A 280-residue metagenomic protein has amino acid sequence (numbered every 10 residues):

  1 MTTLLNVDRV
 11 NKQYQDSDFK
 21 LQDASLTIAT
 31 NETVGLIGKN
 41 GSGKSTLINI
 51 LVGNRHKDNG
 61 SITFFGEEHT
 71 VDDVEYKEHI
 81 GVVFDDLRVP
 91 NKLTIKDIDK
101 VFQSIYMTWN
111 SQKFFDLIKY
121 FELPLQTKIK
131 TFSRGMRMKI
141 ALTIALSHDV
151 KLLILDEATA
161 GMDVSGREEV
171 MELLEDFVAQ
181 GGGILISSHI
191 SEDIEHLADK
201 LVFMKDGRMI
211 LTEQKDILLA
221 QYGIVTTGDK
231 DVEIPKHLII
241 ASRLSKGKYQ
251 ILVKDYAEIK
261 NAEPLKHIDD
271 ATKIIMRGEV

Functional and structural regions predicted by a protein language model:
M1-A24, T30: A short, flexible loop at the N-terminus of ABC-type nucleotide-binding domains that lies
I37-K39: The feature captures the beta-strand-to-loop junction immediately N-terminal to the Walker
V52: Helix-to-loop junction immediately C-terminal to a conserved catalytic motif
G60-V71, E75-Y76: Conserved ABC transporter NBD signature motif
V82-I140: ABC-family P-loop ATPase nucleotide-binding domains
L153-E157, M162: Catalytic Walker B motif of ABC-type/P-loop ATPase nucleotide-binding domains
V170-L252: ABC transporter nucleotide-binding domain
I240-V280: C-terminal coupling/interaction segments
